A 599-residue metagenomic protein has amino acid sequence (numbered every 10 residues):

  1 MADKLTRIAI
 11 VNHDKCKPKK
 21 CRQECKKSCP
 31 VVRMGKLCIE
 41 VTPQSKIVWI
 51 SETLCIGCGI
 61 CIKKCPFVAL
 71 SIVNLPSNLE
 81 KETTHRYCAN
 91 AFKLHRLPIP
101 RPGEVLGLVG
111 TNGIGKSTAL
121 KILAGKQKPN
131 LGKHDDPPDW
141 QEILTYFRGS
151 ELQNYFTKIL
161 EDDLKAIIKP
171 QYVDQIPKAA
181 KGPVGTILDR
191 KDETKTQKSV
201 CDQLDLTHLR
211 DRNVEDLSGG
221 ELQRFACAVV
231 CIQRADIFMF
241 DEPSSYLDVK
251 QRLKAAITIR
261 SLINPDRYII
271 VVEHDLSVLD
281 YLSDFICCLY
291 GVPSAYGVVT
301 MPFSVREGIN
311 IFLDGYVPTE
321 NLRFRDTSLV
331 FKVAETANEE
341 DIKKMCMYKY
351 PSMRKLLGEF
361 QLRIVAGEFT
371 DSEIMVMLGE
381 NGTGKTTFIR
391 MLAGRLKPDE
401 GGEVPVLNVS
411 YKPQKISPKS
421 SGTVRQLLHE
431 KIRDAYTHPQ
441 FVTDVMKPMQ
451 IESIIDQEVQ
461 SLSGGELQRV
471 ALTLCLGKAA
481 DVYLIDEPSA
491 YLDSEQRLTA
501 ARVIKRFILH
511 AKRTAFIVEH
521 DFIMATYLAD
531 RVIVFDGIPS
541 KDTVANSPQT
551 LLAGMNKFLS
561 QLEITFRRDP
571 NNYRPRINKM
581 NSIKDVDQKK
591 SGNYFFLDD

Functional and structural regions predicted by a protein language model:
R22-Q44, W49, I60-S77: Iron-sulfur cluster-binding cysteine motifs and their immediate structural context in ferredoxin-like electron-transfer
T84-A89, H95, K133-G219, Q233 (+8 more regions): ABC-family P-loop ATPase nucleotide-binding domains
R101-T111, S117-E193, D275-R306, E368-H438 (+1 more regions): ABC ATPase nucleotide-binding domain signature region
L106-V109, V299-G367, D371, V544-D599: ABC ATPase nucleotide-binding domains
N213, E242-P243, K250, I485-P488 (+1 more regions): Walker B catalytic motif
A226-C227, A255, A471-L472, A500: Hydrophobic anchor residue at the start of the ABC signature
R252-P265, R497-A511: Helical segment within the ABC ATPase nucleotide-binding domain
D266-V272, K512-V518: Conserved H-loop
